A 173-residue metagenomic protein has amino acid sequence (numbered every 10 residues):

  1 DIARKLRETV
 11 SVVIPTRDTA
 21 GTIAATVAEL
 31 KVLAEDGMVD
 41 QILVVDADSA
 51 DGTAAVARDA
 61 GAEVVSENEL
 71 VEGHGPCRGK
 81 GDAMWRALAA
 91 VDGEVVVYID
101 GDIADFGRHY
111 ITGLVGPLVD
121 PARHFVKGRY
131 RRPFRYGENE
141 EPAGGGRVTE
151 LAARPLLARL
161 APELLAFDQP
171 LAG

Functional and structural regions predicted by a protein language model:
D1-A28: N-proximal low-complexity "stem/linker" segments adjacent to membrane-targeting elements
T9, D40-Q41: Residues at the starts of beta-strands that form the adenosine-phosphate
A28-V39: Short, acidic, metal-binding catalytic loop of nucleotide-sugar glycosyltransferases
D40, A54-W85, A90: Conserved donor nucleotide-binding strand/loop of the catalytic core
D46-A55: A conserved acidic beta->alpha catalytic loop
E72-K80, M84, F106-G173: Acceptor/aglycone-binding surface of glycosyltransferases and processive sugar-polymer synthases
V96: Short aromatic/hydrophobic "clamp" motif used to bind/position activated sugar donors
D100-F106: The conserved acidic donor/metal-binding loop of glycosyltransferases
